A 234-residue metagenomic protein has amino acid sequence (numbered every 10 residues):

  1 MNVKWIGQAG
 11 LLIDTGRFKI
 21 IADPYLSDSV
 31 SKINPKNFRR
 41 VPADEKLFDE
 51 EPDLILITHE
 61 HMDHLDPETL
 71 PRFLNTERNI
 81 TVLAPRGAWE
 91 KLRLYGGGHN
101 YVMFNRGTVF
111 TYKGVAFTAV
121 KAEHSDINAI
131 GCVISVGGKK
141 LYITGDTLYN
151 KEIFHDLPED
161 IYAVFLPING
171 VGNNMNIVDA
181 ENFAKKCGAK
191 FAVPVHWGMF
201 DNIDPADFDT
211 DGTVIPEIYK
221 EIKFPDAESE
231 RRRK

Functional and structural regions predicted by a protein language model:
M1, D14-I20, V109-T118, S135-L141 (+1 more regions): Beta-strand-turn-beta hairpins that frame and shape the catalytic cleft of phosphate-ester-processing enzymes
M1-V30, N34-P42, D207-G212, E217-R233: Zn-dependent metallo-beta-lactamase
A9, D28-S29, H61-L65, W89-K91 (+6 more regions): Active-site environment of divalent metal-dependent phosphoester hydrolases
F18-L56, E68-R72, L148-E159: Pre-active-site segment of Zn-dependent metallo-hydrolases
P52-D63, A192: Metallo-beta-lactamase
N79-G87, F191-H196: Short internal beta-strands
G96-F110, H155, D179-K234: Binuclear metal-ion centers of metallo-dependent hydrolases, dominated by the metallo-beta-lactamase
E123-K186: Active-site-proximal loop/helix segments of hydrolase catalytic cores
